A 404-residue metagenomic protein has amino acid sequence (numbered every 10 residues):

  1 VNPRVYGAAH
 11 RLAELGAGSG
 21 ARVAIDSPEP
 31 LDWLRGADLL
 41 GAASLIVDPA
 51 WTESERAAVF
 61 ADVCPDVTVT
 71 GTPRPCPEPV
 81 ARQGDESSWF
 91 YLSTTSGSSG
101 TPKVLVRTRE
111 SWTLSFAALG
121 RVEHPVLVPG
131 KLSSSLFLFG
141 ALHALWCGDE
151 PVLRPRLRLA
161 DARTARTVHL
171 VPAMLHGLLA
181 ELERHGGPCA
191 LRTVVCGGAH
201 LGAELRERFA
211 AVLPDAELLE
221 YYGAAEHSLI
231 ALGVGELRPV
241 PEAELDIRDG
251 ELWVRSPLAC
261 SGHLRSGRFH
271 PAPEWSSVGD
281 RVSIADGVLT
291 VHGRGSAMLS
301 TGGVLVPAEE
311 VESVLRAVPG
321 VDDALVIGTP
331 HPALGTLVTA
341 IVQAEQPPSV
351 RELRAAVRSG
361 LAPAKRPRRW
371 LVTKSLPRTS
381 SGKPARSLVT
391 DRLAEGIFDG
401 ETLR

Functional and structural regions predicted by a protein language model:
V1-A17, R56-A57, G71, R107-E110: Conserved AMP-binding/adenylate-forming core of the ANL superfamily
H10-W51, V128-K131, L305: Conserved AMP-binding/adenylate-forming
A61-V69, K103-L182, T193, L219: AMP-binding/adenylate-forming
P77-T94, V106, R121-V126: Conserved pre-ATP/AMP-binding loop-to-beta segment of ANL
V168, S256, E274, G279-K365 (+1 more regions): AMP-binding/adenylate-forming catalytic core of the ANL superfamily
E181-E236, E244-D246: Gly/Ser/Thr-rich phosphate-binding loop
D246-F269, E274-W275, R281-V282, V288: AMP-binding/adenylate-forming core of the ANL superfamily
A362-K383, G400-R404: AMP-binding/adenylate-forming catalytic domain of the ANL superfamily
